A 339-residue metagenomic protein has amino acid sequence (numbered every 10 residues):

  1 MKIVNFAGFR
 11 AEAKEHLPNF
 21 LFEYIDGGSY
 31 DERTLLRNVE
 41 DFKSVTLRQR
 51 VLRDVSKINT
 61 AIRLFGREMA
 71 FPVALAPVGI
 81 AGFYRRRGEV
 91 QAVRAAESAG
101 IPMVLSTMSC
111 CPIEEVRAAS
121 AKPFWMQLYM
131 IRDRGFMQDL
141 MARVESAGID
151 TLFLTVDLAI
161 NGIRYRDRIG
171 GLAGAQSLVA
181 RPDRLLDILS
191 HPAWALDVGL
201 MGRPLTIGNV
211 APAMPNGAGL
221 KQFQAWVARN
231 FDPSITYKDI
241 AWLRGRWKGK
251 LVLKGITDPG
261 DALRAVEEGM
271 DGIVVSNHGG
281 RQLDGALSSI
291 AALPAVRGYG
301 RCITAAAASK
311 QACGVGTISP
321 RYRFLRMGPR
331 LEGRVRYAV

Functional and structural regions predicted by a protein language model:
M1-G66, A175-I235: An N-cap/entry alpha-helix motif that binds or orients negatively charged groups
M1-T46, A291-S309, C313-V339: Alpha/beta catalytic cores of nucleotide-metabolism and tRNA/nucleoside-modifying enzymes
G28, S106, Q127, K254-G255: Active-site-adjacent beta-strand anchor residues
T46, A61-R63, P72-A76, P102-V104 (+2 more regions): Short, conserved beta-strand segments within well-ordered enzyme catalytic domains that often line or immediately flank
G66-M69, E267: Glycine-rich phosphate/diphosphate-binding loops that line cofactor/substrate pockets in enzymes
A70-M108, I113: Glycine-rich active-site/cofactor-binding loop and its immediate structural neighborhood
I80, V93-R94, E115, A119 (+2 more regions): Alpha/beta enzyme core
S98-A119, P123-M137: A gly/proline- and charged-residue-enriched helix-loop-helix capping module
